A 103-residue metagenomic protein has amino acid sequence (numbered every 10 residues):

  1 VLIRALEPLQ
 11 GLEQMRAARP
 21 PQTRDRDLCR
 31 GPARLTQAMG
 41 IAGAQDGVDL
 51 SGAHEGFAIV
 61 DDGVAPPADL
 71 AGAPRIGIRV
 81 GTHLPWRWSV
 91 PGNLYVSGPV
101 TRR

Functional and structural regions predicted by a protein language model:
V1-R103: Conserved, well-structured core segments that form or line functional sites
